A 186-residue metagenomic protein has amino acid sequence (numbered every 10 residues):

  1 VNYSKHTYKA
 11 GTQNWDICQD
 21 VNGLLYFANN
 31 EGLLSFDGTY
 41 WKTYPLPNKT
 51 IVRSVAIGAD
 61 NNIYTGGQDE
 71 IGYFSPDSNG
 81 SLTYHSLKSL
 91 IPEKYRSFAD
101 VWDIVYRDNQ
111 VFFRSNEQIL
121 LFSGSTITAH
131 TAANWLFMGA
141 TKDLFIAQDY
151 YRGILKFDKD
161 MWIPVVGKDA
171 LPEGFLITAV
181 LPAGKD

Functional and structural regions predicted by a protein language model:
V1-D186: Carboxylate-rich, polar loop motifs that coordinate divalent cations or form catalytic acidic clusters
